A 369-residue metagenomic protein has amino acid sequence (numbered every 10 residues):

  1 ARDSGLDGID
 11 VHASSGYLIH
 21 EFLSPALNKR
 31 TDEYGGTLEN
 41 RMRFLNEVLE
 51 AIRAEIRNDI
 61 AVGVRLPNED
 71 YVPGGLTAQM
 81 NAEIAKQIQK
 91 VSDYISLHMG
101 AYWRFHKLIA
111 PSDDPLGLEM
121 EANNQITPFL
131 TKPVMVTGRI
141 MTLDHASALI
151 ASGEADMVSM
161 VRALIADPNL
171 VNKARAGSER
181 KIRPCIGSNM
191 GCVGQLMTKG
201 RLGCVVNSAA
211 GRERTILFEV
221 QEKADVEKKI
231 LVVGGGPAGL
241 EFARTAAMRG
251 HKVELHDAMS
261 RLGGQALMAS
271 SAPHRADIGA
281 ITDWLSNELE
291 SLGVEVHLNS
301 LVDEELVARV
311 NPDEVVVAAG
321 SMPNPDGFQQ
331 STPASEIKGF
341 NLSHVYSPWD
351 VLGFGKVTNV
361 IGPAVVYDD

Functional and structural regions predicted by a protein language model:
R2-V233, P237, E241-M248, K252-V253 (+2 more regions): Flavin-dependent oxidoreductase catalytic cores
V11, L97, M160, L298 (+2 more regions): General beta-strand structural signal in soluble alpha/beta enzymes
V64, G100-W103, D257-A272, A280-W284: Short connector loops at secondary-structure junctions
S92, N311-D313: Short acidic/histidine-rich motifs immediately flanking catalytic phosphotransfer sites in two-component signaling
I109-P115, E219-E222, E227-K228, M268-A280 (+3 more regions): Short, contiguous acidic/charged loop-to-helix segments that flank catalytic cores in large enzymes
E154, L289-V296, F340-H344: A short helix-to-beta-strand connector/capping loop
A224-A258, L298-N311, A318-Q330, E336-D369: Rossmann-like dinucleotide/flavin-binding elements
A266-V310: N-terminal Rossmann-like dinucleotide/flavin-binding domain of flavoprotein oxidoreductases that bind FAD/FMN
